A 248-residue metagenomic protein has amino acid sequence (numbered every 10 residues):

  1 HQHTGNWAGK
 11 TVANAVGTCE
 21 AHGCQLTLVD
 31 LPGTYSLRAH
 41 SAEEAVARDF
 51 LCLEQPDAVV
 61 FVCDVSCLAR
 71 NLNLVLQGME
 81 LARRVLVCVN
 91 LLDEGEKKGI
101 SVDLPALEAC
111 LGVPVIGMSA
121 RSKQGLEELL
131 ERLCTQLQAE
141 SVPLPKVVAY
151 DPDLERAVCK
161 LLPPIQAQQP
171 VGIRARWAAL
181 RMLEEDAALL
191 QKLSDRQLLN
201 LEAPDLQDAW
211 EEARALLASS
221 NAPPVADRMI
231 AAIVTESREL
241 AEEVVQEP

Functional and structural regions predicted by a protein language model:
H1-A42, C52-E54, A58, E80: Conserved G1/Walker A P-loop phosphate-binding module
A8, V12, C24-T27, A39 (+9 more regions): Helical mechanochemical/support elements of P-loop NTPase systems and associated helical scaffolds
G17-G23, A45-I116: Conserved C-terminal guanine-recognition region of P-loop GTPase G domains, centered on the G4
D30, N90, S119: Active-site glycine-centered loops adjacent to acidic/histidine catalytic or metal-binding residues that shape
T34, V65-L68, A120-K123: Short, surface-exposed acidic/glycine-rich loop or hinge patches that mediate macromolecular interfaces
D93-A149: Canonical P-loop GTPase G-domain recognition
G112, A139-P248: Extended helical scaffolds that flank P-loop GTPase cores
